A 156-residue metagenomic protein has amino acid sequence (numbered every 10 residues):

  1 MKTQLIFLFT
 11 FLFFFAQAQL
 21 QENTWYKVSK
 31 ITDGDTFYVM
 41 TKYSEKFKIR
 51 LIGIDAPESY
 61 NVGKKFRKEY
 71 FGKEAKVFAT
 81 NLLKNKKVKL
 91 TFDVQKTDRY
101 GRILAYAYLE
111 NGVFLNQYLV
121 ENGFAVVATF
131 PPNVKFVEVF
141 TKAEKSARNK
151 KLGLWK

Functional and structural regions predicted by a protein language model:
K2-F9, F14-K156: Small beta-barrel nucleic-acid-binding modules, primarily SNase/OB-fold domains and secondarily Tudor-like barrels
